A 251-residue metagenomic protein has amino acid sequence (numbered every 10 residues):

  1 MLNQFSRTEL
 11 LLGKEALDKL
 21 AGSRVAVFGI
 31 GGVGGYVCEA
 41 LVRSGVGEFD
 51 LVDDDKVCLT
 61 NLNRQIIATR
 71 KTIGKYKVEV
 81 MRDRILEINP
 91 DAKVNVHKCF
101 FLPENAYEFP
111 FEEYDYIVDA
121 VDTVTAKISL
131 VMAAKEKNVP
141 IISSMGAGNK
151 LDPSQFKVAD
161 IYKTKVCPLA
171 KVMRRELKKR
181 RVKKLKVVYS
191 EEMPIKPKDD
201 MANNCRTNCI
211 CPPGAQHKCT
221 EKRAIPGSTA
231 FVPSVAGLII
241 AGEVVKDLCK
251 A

Functional and structural regions predicted by a protein language model:
M1-A26: N-terminal charged helix/coil linker that caps or initiates catalytic domains
L2, E112-Y114, A126, E136 (+3 more regions): Glycine-rich phosphate/adenylate-binding loop
V27-G29, V52: Conserved N-terminal Rossmann-fold NAD(P)-binding element of oxidoreductases
V33-G34: Hydrophobic/small residue at the entry helix of a nucleotide-binding pocket
V46, L51-N89: Glycine-rich phosphate-binding loop and adjoining beta1-alpha1-beta2 segment of Rossmann-like nucleotide-binding folds
K98-A106: Conserved SAM/SAH-binding loop
A120-V121, S144: Short, well-ordered coil/turn residues at beta-beta hairpins and beta-strand->alpha-helix junctions within
